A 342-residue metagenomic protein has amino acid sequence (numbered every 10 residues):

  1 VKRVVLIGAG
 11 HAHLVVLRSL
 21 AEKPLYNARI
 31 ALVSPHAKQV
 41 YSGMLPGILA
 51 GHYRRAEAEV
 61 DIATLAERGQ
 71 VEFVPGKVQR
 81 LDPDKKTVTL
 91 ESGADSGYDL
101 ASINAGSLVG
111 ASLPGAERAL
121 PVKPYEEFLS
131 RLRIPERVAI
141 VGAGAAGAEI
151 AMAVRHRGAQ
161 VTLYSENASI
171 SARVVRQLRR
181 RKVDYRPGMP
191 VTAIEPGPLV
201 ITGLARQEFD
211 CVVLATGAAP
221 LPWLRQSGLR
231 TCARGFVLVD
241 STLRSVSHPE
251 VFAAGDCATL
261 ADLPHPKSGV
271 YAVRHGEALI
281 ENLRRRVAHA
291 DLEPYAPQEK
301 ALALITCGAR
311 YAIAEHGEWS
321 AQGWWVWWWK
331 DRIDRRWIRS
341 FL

Functional and structural regions predicted by a protein language model:
V1-G10, E136-G144: Beta1/beta-strand and adjacent pyrophosphate-binding region of the FAD-binding site in flavoprotein oxidoreductases
K2-E72, E149-R173: Beta1-alpha1 glycine-rich phosphate/pyrophosphate-binding loop at the start of Rossmann-like nucleotide-binding domains
R3-V5, R68-R137, V213: FAD-binding core/adjacent interface of flavoenzyme oxidoreductases
E72-L81, V88, S96, R157-S241: A Rossmann-like FAD-binding core segment of flavoenzymes
E117-E136, P198, R206-R274, E281: FAD-site-proximal beta/loop scaffold in flavoenzymes
E127-Y164: Rossmann-like NAD(P)H-binding beta-loop-alpha module
C257-G308: A conserved FAD-binding loop/helix module that cradles the flavin
A309-L342: C-terminal auxiliary extensions adjacent to catalytic cores
